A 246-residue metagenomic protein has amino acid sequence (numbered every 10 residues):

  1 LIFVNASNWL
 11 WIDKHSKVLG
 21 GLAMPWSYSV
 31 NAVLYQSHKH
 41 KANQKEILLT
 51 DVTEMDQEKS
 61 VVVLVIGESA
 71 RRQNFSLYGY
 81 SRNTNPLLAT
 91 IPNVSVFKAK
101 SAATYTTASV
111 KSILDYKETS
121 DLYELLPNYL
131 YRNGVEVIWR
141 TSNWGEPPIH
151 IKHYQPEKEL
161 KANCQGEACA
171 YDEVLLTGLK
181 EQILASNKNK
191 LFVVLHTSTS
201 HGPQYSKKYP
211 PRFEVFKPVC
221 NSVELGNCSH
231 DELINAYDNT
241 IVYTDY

Functional and structural regions predicted by a protein language model:
I2-A6, Y243-Y246: Short intrinsically disordered, low-complexity coil segments enriched in acidic
F3-L64, S69-E224: Active-site-proximal alpha/beta segments of enzymes that process anionic O-linked groups
T177-K180, V219-Y246: A long, amphipathic alpha-helix that forms part of the scaffold/cap immediately adjacent to metal-dependent active
